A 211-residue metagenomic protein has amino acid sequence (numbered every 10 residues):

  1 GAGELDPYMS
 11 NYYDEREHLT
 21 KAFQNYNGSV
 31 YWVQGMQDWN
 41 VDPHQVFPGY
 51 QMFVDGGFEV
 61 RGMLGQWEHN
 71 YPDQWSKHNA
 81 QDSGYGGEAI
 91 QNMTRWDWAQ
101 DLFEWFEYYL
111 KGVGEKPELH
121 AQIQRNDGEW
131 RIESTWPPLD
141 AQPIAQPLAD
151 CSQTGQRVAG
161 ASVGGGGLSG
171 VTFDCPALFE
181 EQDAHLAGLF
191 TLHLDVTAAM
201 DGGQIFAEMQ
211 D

Functional and structural regions predicted by a protein language model:
G1-N25, K111-I123: Accessory cap/linker subdomain of secreted extracellular hydrolases
F23-Y26, D55-G57, P137-D140: Extracellular/periplasmic catalytic domains that process cell-envelope and extracellular macromolecules
Y26, W32-Q34, D38: Short beta-strand/loop motif that positions the catalytic acidic residue of the alpha/beta-hydrolase fold
Y31-V33, R61-M63, I144-P147: Hydrophobic/aromatic beta-strand patches that form the interior of the parallel beta-sheet core in alpha/beta enzyme
W39-F47: Conserved alpha/beta-hydrolase "acid-adjacent" motif
P48-Q51, E104: Alpha-helical scaffolding segments of alpha/beta enzyme cores, especially the outer helices of TIM-barrel or partial
F53-A80: Catalytic histidine neighborhood in serine/cysteine hydrolases with alpha/beta-hydrolase-type architecture
N79-D211: C-terminal, loop-rich substrate-recognition/catalytic regions characterized by aromatic stacking residues
